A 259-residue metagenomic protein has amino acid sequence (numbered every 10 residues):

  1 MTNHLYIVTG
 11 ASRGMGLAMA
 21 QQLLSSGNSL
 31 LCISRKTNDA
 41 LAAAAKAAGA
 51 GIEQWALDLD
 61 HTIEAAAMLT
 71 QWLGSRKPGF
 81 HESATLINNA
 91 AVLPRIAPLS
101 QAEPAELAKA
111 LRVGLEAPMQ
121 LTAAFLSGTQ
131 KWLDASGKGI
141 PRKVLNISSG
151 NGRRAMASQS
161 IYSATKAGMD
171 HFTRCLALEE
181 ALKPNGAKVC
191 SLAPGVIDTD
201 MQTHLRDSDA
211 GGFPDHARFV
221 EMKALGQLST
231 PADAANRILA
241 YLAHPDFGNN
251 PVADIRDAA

Functional and structural regions predicted by a protein language model:
S12-R13: Conserved glycine-rich cofactor-binding loop
S26-A42: Conserved glycine-rich Rossmann-like NAD(P)H-binding loop of the short-chain dehydrogenase/reductase
A47-I63: Rossmann-fold cofactor-recognition segment
E82, V92-A108, S127, K131-D134 (+1 more regions): Conserved mid-core segment of classical short-chain dehydrogenase/reductases
E103-M119, M169: Catalytic Tyr-X3-Lys loop
T122, T165: Active-site helix of classical SDR
S149: Residue(s) in the substrate-gating loop at a strand-loop-helix junction that position the organic substrate next
S191, T199, D207-A259: C-terminal helical subdomain
